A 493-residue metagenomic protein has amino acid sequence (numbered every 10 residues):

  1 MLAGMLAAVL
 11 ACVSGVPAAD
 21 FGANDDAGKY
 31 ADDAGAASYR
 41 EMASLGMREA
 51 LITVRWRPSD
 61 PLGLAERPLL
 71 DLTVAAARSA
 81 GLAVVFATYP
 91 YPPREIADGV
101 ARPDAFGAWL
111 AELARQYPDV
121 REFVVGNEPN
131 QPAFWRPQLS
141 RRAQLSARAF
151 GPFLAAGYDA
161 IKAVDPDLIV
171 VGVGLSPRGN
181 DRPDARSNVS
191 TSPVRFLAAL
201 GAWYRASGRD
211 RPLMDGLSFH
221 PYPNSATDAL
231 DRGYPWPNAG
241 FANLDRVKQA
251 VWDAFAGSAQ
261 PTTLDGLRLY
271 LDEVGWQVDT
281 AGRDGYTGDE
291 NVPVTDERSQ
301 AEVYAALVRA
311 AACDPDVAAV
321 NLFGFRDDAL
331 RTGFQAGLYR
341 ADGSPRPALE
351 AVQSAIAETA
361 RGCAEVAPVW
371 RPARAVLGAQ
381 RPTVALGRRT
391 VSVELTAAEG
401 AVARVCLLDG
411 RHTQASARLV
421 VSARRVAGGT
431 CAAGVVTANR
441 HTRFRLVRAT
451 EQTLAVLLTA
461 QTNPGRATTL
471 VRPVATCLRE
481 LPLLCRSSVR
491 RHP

Functional and structural regions predicted by a protein language model:
C12-R55: Boundary/entry segment of secreted carbohydrate-active catalytic domains
G28-S44, R102-L113, S192-A206, A301-A310: Short, acidic/polar
M42-S187, N224, D328: Substrate-binding cleft and catalytic face of glycoside hydrolase catalytic domains, especially the flexible beta-alpha
P61, P129, A133-F134, Q144 (+1 more regions): Aromatic-rich peripheral "rim/lid" segments of glycoside hydrolase catalytic domains that contact and position glycan
R102-P103, G107, L145-V294: Noncatalytic carbohydrate-binding groove/subsite architecture in carbohydrate-active enzymes
S354-E394, A475-P493: Short, compositionally biased P/S/T/A/G/V-rich stretches that sit at domain boundaries
V391-A397, V405-D409: Aromatic/hydrophobic beta-strand junction motif of beta-rich domains
G428-F444: Aromatic sugar-binding surface patches on proteins that engage polysaccharides or sugar-phosphate polymers
